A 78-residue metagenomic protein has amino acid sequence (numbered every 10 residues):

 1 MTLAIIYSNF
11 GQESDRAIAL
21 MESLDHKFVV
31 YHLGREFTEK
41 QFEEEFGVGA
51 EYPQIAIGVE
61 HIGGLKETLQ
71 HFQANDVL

Functional and structural regions predicted by a protein language model:
M1-V29: Local sequence-structure signature of Cys/Sec-based thiol-disulfide redox active-site neighborhoods
S8, L33, V59: Conserved residues at beta->alpha junctions
Q12, F37, G63: Short alpha-helical
A19, E44, Q70: Replace "anionic and nucleotidyl ligands
K27, G47-G49, L78: Short coil/loop linkers at secondary-structure junctions
Y31-A50: Thioredoxin-like thiol-disulfide oxidoreductase module
F46-A56, L65-K66: Structural micro-motif
I57-L78: Non-catalytic, surface beta->alpha helical segment in thiol-disulfide oxidoreductase systems
